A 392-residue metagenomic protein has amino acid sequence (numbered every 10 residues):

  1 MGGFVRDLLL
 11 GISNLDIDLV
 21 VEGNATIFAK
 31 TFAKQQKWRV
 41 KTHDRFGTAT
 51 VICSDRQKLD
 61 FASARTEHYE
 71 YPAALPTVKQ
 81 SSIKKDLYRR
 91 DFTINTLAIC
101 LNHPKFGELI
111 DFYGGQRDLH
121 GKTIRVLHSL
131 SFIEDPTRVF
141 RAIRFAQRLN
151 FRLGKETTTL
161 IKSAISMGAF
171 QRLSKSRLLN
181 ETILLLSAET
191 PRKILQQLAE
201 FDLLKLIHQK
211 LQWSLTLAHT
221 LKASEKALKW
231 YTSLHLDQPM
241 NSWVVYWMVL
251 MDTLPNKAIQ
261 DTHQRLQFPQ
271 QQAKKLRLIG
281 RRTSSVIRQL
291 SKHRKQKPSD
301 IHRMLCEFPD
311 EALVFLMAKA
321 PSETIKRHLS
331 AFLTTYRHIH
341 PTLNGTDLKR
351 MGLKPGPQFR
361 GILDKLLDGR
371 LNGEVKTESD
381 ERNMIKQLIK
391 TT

Functional and structural regions predicted by a protein language model:
M1-T392: Catalytic cores of the polymerase beta-like nucleotidyltransferase superfamily and closely associated nucleotide
